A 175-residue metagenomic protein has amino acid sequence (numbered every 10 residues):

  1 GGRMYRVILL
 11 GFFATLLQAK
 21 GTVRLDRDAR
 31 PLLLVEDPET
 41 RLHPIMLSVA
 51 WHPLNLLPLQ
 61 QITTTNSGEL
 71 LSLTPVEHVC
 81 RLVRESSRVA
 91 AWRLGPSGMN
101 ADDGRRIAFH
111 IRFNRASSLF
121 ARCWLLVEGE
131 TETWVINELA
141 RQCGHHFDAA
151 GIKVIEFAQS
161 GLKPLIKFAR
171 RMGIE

Functional and structural regions predicted by a protein language model:
G1-N114: Switch/communication elements of ASCE P-loop NTPase nucleotide-binding domains
P58, L71-S72, E77-I174: RecA-like P-loop NTPase motor core
